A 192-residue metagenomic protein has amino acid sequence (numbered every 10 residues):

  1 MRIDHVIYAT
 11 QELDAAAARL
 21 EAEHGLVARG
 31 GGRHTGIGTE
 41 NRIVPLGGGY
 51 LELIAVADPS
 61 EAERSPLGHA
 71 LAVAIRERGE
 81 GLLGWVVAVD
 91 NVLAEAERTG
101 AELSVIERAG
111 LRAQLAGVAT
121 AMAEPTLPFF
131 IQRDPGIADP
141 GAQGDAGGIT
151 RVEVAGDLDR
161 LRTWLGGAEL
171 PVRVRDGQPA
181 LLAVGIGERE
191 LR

Functional and structural regions predicted by a protein language model:
M1-H5: Extreme N-terminal starter segment of soluble prokaryotic enzymes
Y8-E12, V89-D90, V152-D159: Short, surface-exposed ligand-recognition loops at beta-strand->loop->(often short) alpha-helix junctions that present
E12-L71: Glycine/small-residue-rich interface belts in oligomeric ring/scaffold proteins and their assembly partners
L13-V27, A94-E97, D157-G167: Amphipathic alpha-helical segments
R42-I43, Y50-E52, G84, V92-R151 (+1 more regions): Vicinal oxygen chelate
A55-A94: A basic- and aromatic-enriched beta-loop-alpha substructure that forms the phosphate/nucleotide- and DNA/RNA-contacting
